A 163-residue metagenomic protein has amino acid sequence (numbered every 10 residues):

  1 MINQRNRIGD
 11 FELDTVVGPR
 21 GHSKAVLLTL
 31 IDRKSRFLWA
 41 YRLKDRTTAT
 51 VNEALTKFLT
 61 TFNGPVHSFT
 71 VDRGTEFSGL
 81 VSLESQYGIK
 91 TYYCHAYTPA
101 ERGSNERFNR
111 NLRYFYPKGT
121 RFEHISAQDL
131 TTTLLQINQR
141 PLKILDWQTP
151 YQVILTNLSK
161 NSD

Functional and structural regions predicted by a protein language model:
M1-L27: Mobile-element integrase/transposase regions, centering on the N-terminal DNA-binding/Zn-coordinating module
D14, L30, R36, L55 (+4 more regions): Mobile genetic element proteins and their domesticated derivatives, centered on retroelements and DNA transposons
T15, D32, R42-L43, R73 (+2 more regions): Active-site proximal loops enriched in glycine and acidic residues that flank catalytic Cys/His/Asp and coordinate
P19, S23, A40-F62: Active-site beta-loop-alpha junctions of metal-dependent nucleic acid enzymes, especially the RNase H-like/DDE
S23, G79-S82, S104: Short, well-ordered secondary-structure micro-motifs
T60, E84-T91, H95-D163: Charged alpha-helix within mobile-element recombinases
G64-G79, Y97: Acidic/histidine-rich, metal-coordinating catalytic segments
